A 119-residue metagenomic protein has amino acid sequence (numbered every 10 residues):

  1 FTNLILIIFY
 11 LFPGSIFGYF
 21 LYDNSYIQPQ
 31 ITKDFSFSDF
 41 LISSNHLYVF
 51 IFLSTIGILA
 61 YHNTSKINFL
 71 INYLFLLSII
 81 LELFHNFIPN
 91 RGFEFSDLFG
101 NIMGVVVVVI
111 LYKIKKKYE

Functional and structural regions predicted by a protein language model:
F1-L98, I102, V106-E119: Bulky hydrophobic segments
